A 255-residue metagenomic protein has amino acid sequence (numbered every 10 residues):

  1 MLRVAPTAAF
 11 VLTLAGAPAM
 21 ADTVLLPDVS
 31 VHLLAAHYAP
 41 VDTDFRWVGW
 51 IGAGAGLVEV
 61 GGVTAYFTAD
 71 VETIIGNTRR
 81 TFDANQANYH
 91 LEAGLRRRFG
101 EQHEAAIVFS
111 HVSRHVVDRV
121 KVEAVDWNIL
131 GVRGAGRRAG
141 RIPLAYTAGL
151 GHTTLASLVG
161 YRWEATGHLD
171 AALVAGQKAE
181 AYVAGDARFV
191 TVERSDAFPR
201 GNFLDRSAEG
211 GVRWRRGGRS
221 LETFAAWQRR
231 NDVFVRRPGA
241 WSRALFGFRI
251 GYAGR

Functional and structural regions predicted by a protein language model:
M1-T23, G254-R255: Cleavable N-terminal export/targeting peptides
M20-R255: Transmembrane beta-barrel domains of bacterial outer-membrane proteins
